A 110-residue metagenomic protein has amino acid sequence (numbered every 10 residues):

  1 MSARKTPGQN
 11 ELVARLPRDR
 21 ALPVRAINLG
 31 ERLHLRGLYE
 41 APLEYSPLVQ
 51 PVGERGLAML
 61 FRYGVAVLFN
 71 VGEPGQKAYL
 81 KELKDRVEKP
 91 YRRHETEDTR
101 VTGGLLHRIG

Functional and structural regions predicted by a protein language model:
M1-G110: Short Lys/Arg-enriched alpha/beta "domain-start" segment
